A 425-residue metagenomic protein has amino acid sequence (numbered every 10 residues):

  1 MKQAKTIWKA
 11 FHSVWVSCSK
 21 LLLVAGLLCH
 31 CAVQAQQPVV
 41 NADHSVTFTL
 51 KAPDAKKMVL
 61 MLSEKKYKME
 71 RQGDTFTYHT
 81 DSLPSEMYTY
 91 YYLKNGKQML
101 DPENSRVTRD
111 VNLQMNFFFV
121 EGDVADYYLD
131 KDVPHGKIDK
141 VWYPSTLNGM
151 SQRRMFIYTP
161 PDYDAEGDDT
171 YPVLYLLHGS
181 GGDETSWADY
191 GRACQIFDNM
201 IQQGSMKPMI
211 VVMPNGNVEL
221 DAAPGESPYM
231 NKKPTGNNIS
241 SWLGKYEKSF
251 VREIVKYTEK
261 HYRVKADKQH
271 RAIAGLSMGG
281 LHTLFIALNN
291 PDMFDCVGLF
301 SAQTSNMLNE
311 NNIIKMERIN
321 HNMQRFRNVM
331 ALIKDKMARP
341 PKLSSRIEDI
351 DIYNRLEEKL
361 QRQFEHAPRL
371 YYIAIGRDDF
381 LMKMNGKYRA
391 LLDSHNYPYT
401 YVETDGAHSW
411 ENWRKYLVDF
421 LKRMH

Functional and structural regions predicted by a protein language model:
M1-Q36: Bacterial Sec-dependent N-terminal signal peptides
N41-K66, R71-H425: Non-catalytic cap/lid and distal C-terminal segments of serine-dependent acyl enzymes
